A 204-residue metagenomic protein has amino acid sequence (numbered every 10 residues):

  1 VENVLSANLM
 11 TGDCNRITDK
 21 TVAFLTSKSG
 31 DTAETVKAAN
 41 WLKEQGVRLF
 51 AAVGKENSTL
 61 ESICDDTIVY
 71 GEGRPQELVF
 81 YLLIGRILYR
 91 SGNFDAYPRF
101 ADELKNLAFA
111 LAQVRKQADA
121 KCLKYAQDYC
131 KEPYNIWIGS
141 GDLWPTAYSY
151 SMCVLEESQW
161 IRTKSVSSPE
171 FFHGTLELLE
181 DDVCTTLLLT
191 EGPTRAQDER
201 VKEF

Functional and structural regions predicted by a protein language model:
V1-N106, S140, L188-F204: Glycine-rich phosphate-binding loops that contact phosphosugars or nucleotide phosphates
N3-L9, Q117-A120, S165-E170: Short gly/ser/thr-rich secondary-structure transition/capping motifs
L9-D13, K121-Y125, F171-T175: Short acidic active-site motifs
A52-V53, K121, S149, F171: Residue-level detector of functional hotspots within protein domains
I68-V69, P75, I87-V166, E180: Active-site phosphate/pyrophosphate-binding segments
P145-F204: Internal helical hairpin/lid segments
